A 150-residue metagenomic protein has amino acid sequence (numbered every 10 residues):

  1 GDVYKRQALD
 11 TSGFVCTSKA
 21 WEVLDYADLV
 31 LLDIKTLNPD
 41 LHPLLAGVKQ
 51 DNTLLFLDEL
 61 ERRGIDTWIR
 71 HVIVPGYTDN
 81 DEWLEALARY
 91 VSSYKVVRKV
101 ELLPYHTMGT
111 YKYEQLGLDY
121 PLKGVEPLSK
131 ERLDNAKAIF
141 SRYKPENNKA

Functional and structural regions predicted by a protein language model:
V3-Y4: Short, small-residue-biased leader/transition segments that mark boundaries at the very start of proteins
Q7-L9, V30-L32, T67-I69, R98-L102: Hydrophobic faces of well-ordered beta-strands that scaffold small-molecule active sites in alpha/beta enzyme cores
G13-A20, V30-V48, I73-G76, T107-G109: Conserved radical SAM core fold
D33-N38, D66-W68, Y113-L116: Short, basic/glycine-rich phosphate-binding loops at helix/coil junctions that contact nucleotide phosphates
F56-L87: Conserved strand-turn element in the central/C-terminal portion of the radical SAM core barrel that lines
P75-A150: Auxiliary Fe-S-binding modules of radical SAM enzymes
